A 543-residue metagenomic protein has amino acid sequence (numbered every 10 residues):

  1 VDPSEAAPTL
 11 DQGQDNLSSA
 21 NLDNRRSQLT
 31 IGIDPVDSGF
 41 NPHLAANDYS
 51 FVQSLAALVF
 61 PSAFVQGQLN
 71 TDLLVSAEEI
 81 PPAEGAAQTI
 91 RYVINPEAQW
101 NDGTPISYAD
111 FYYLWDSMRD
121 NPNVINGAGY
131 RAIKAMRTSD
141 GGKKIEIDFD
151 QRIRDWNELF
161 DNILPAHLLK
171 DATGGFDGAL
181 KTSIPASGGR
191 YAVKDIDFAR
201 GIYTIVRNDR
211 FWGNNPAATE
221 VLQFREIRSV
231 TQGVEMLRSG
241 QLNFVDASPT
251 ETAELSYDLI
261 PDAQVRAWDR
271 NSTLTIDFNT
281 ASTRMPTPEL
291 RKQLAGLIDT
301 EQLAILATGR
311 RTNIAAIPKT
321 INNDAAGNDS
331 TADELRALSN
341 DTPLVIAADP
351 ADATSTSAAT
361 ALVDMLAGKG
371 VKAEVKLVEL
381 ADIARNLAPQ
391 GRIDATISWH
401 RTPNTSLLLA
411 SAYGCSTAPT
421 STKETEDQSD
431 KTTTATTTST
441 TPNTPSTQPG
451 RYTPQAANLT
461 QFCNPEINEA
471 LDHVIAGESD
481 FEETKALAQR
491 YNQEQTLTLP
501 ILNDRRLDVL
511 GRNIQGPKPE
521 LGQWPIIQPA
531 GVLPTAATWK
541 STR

Functional and structural regions predicted by a protein language model:
G13, L297-D324, A353-L362, N386-R543: Detector for C-terminal structural segments
L29-G85, D116, A186: N-terminal lobe/hinge region of extracytoplasmic solute-binding protein
T30, S107-L114, E146-D148, R190 (+3 more regions): Alpha-helical secondary-structure segments
Y49-S50, D161-N215: Gly/Pro-rich hinge or "lid" segments in bacterial periplasmic/extracellular proteins
A77-V124, K143-E146: Aromatic- and charge-enriched surface segment that lines or borders ligand/interaction sites
R91, G127-T173: Surface-exposed binding/hinge segments that line and control ligand-binding clefts or catalytic entry sites
R210-L255: Ligand-site clamp/hinge motif
L335-T402: Ligand/substrate-recognition segments at binding pockets and active sites
